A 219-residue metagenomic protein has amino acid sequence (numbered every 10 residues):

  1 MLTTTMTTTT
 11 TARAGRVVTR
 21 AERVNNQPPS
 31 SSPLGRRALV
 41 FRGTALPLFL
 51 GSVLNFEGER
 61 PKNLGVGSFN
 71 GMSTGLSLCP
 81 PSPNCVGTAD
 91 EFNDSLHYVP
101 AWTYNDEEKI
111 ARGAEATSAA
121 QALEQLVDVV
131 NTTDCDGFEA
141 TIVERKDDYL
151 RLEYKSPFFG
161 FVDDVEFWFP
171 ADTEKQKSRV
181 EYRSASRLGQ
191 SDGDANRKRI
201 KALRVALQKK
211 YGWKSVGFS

Functional and structural regions predicted by a protein language model:
M1-Q27: N-terminal chloroplast transit peptides
T9-V17, L39-V40, T44-L46, L50: Sec-dependent N-terminal signal peptides of Gram-negative exported proteins
R13-R16, R20, R36-R37, R183 (+2 more regions): Basic side chains
N25-A45: N-terminal secretory signal peptides and thylakoid transit peptides that target proteins across membranes
G51-S219: Ser/Thr-rich, low-complexity intrinsically disordered terminal regions
